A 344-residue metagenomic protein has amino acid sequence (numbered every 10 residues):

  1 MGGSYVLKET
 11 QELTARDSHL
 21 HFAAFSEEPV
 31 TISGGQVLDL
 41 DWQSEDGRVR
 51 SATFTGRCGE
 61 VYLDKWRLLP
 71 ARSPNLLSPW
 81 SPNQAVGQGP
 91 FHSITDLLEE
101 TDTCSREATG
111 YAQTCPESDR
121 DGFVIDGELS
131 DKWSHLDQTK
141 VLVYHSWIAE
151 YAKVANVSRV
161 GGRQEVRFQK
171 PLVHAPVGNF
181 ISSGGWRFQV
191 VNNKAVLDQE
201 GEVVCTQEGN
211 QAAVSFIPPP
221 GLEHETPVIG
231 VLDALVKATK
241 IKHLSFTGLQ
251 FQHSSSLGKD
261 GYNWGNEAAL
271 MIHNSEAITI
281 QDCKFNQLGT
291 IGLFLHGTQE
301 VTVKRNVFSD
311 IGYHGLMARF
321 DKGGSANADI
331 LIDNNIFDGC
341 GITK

Functional and structural regions predicted by a protein language model:
M1, H21-A24, L244-F246, I278-Q281 (+2 more regions): All-beta strand scaffolds that present successive hydrophobic residues in beta-strands
M1-N274: Extracellular polysaccharide-degrading/modifying enzymes targeting complex plant/algal/animal polysaccharides
E9-T10, S255-G261, E267, G289-H296 (+2 more regions): Short glycine/acidic-rich loop motifs that flank beta-strands on beta-rich extracellular proteins
T14-D17, V301-V307: Acidic, glycine-rich calcium-binding repeat modules characteristic of RTX/beta-roll and related beta-solenoid repeat
V30, L244, I278, I291 (+3 more regions): Glycine-centered loop/turn positions within well-structured domains that cap or flank conserved ligand/cofactor-binding
E267-Q287, L293-H296: Leucine-rich repeat
T298, A318-K322, N327-I332, I336 (+1 more regions): Beta-propeller blade termini and top-face loops
